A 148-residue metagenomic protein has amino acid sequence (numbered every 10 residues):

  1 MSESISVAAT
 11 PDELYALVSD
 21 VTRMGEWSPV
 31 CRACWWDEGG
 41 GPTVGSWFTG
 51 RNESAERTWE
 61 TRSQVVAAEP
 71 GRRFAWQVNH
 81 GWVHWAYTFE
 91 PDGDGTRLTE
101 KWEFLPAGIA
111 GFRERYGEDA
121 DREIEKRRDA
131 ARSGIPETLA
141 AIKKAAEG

Functional and structural regions predicted by a protein language model:
M1-E38, T43: Hydrophobic ligand-binding cavity/cleft-lining segments
M1-S6, D12, D129-P136, G148: Hydrophobic-ligand-binding modules of eukaryotic lipid transfer/binding families
S4, E38, A55, D121-E125 (+1 more regions): A generic helix-loop boundary/linker signal
S4, R32, G45-S46, E69 (+2 more regions): General secondary-structure edge motif
V7, N52, W102-F104: Hydrophobic beta-strand positions in extracellular immunoglobulin-like domains
W35-H84, D92-R97, S133-G148: Glycine-rich portal/gate segments that line the openings of hydrophobic small-molecule binding cavities
Q77-S133, I142: Beta-strand/loop substructures that line and gate deep hydrophobic ligand-binding cavities in soluble
